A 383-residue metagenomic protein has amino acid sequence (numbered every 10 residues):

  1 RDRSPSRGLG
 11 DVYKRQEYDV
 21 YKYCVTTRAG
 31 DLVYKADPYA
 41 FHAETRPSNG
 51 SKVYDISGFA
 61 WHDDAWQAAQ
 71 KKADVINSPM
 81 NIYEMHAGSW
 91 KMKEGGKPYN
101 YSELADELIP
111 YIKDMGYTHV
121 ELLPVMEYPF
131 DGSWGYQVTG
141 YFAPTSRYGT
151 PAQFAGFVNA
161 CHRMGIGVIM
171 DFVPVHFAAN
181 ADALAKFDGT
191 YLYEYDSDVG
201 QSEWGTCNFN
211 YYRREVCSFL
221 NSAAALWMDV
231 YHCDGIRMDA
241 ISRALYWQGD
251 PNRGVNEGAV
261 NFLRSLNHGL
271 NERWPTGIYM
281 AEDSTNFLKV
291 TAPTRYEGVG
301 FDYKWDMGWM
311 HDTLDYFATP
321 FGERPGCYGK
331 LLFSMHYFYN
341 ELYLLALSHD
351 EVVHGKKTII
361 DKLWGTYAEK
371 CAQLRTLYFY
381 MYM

Functional and structural regions predicted by a protein language model:
D2-Y13: Single conserved hydrophobic/aromatic residue that forms the stacking wall/gate of nucleotide- or nucleobase-binding
D11-E84, S89-G96, E103: The feature marks proteins involved in alpha-glucan
A29, G88-K91, Y128, T285 (+2 more regions): Short loop/turn segments at secondary-structure transitions that flank enzyme active sites
G30, D198-V199, T276: Detector for glycine-centered tight turns/loop "hinges" at secondary-structure junctions
E44, Q67-N77, H86-C233, R237-V255: Substrate-binding/active-site clefts of carbohydrate-active enzymes
A65-A69, E103-D106, C217-A223, F321-F333 (+1 more regions): A Trp-anchored, charged/polar loop motif used as the substrate-binding/catalytic surface of acyl/ester-handling
H232-D234, Y246-M383: Conserved alpha/beta catalytic core and glycan-binding cleft of carbohydrate-active enzymes
